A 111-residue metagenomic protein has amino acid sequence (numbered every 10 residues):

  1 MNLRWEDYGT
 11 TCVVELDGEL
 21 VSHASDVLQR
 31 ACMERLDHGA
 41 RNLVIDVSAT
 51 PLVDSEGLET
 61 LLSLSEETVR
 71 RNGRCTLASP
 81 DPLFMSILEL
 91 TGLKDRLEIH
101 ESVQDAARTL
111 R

Functional and structural regions predicted by a protein language model:
M1-E15: Short beta-strand/loop segment at the start of cytosolic alpha/beta domains
Y8-T11, I87, V103: Generic signature of intrinsically disordered, low-complexity segments enriched in small/polar residues
L20-L97: Amphipathic alpha-helical interaction surfaces in cytosolic regulatory modules
E98-S102: Short acidic-hydrophobic, aromatic-tinged amphipathic segments that line or gate anion-handling sites
L110-R111: A short, charged, amphipathic alpha-helix used as a generic interaction element across diverse proteins
